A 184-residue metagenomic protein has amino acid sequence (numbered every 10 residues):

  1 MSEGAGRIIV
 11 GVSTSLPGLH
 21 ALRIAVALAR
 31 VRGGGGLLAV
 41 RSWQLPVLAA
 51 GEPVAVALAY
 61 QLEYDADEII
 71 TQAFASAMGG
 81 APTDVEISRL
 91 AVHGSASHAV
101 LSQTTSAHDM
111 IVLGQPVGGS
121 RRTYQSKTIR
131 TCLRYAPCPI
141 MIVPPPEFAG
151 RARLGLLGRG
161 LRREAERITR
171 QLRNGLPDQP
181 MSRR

Functional and structural regions predicted by a protein language model:
S2, T104-S106, L133: A short, aliphatic-rich alpha-helical micro-motif
S2-V56, Y135-C138, P144-A149, L161-R184: Small/aliphatic-rich secondary-structure junction motif
R7, D109-M110: Structural motif
V54-L58, S106-H108, L157-L161: Short, hinge-like loop/turn segments at secondary-structure boundaries
V56-I69: A short acidic, glycine-rich active-site loop that binds or catalyzes chemistry on phosphate/adenosine moieties
G80-S88: A short helix-to-beta-strand connector/capping loop
A91-A99: Charged docking surfaces used in two-component/phosphorelay signaling
M110-T131, Y135, A149-A152: Glycine-rich, Arg-bearing micro-motifs that act as flexible, cationic patches
